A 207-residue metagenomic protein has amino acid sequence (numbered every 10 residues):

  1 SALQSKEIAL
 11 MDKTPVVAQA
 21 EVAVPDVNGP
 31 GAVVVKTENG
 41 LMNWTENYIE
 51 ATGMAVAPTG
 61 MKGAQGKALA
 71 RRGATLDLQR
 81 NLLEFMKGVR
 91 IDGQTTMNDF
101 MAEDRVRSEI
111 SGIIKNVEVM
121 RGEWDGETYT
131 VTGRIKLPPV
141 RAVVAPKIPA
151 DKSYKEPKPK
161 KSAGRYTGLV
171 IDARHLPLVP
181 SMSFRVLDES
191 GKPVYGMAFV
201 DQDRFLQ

Functional and structural regions predicted by a protein language model:
A2-Q207: Domain-level marker for long, solvent-exposed, non-transmembrane regions
